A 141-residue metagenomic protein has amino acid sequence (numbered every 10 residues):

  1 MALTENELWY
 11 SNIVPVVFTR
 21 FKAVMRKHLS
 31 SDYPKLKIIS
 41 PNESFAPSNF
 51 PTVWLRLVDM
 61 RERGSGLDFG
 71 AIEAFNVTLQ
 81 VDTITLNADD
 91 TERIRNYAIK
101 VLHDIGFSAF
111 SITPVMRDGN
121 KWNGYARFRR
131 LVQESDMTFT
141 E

Functional and structural regions predicted by a protein language model:
M1-G66, D89: Small/polar-rich, solvent-exposed N-terminal microdomains that initiate assembly or binding
M1-L3, R93-I94, A98: Short, Φ-rich (hydrophobic/aromatic) sequence segments
M1-L8, E73, T138-E141: Compositionally biased, intrinsically disordered low-complexity segments enriched in polar/Pro/Gly and often Gln
V17, F21, M25, I38 (+6 more regions): Hydrophobic beta-strand residues in large extracellular and virion-surface proteins
P47-N49, A71-F75, D118-W122: A generic structural micro-feature
F50-D68, R117, R129-E141: Short, Lys/Arg-enriched charge-dense amphipathic segments
T52-T91, S108-S111: Short, conserved turn/kink motifs that form compact alpha/beta structural patches or helix kinks used as
R95-E141: Acidic-leaning, charged glycine-interspersed low-complexity segments
